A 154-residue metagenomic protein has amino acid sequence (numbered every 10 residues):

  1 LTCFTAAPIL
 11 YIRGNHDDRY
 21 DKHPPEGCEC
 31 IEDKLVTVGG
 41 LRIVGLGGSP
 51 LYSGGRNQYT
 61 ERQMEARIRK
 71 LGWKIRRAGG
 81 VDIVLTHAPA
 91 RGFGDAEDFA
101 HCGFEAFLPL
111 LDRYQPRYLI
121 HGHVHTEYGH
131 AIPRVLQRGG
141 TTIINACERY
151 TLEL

Functional and structural regions predicted by a protein language model:
L1-F4, R19-G27, A131-R138, E153-L154: Short loop/helix-cap segments at secondary-structure boundaries that form the rim of catalytic
L1-I9, L108: Short intrinsically disordered, low-complexity coil segments enriched in acidic
C3, N15-A106, E148: Conserved catalytic scaffold of divalent metal-dependent phosphoesterases
I9-N15, I31, I83-H87, L111 (+2 more regions): Active-site neighborhood of phospho(di)ester-bond hydrolases with catalytic His/Asp-centered motifs
P24, G48, G55-Q58, H123 (+3 more regions): Generic alpha-helix signal with a bias toward terminal, lower-confidence helices and secondary-structure junctions
T37-G40, P109-Y114, Y118, H125-L154: Binuclear metal-dependent phosphoesterase catalytic core
